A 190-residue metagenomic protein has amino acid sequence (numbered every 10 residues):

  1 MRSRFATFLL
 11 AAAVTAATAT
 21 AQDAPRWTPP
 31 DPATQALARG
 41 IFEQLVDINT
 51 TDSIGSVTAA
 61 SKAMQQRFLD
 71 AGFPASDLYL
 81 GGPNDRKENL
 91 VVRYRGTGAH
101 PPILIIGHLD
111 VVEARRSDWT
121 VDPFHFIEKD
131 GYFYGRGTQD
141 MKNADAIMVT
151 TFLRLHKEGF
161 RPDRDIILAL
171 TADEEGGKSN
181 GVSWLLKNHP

Functional and structural regions predicted by a protein language model:
M1-R4, A75: Positively charged n-region of N-terminal signal peptides that target proteins for export
F5-T7, F42, Q139: Sequence-pattern detector for short linear motifs and compositional/periodic biases rather than a specific fold
A6-A17: Bacterial N-terminal signal peptides
D23-R136, L155-R164: Acidic/His- and Gly-rich active-site-bordering loop/insert found across diverse amide/peptide-bond hydrolases
F133, Q139-P190: Acidic/histidine-rich catalytic neighborhood of metal-dependent amide-processing enzymes
